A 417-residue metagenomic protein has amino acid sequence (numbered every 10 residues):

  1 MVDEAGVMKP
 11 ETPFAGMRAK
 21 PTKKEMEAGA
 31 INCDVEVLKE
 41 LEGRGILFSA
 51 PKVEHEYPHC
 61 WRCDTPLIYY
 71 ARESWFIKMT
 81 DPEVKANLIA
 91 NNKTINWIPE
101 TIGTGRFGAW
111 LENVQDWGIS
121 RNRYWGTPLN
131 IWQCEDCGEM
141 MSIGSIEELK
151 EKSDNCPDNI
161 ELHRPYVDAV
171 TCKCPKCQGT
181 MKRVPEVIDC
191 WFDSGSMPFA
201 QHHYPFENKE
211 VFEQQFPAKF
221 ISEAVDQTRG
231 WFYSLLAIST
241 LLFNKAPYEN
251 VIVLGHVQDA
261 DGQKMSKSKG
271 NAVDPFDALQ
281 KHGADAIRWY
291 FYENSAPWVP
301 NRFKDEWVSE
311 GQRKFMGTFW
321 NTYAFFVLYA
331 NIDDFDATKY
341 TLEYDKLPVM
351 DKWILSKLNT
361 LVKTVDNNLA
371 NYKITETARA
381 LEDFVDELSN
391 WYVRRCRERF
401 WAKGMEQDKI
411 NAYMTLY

Functional and structural regions predicted by a protein language model:
M1-G6, R123-W125, G144, E148-P300: Alpha-helical recognition segments enriched in aromatics with Gly/Pro capping that present substrate-recognition
M1-I143, E161-Y166, W231-F232, Q263 (+3 more regions): Residue patterns forming the tRNA-binding/recognition surfaces of aminoacyl-tRNA synthetases and related DALR
A5-E11, L254, R397-K403: Short, conserved phosphate-binding/catalytic loop or strand-edge motifs used in phosphoryl-/nucleotidyl-transfer
D64, L254-G255, F319, L388: Residue-level signal for inorganic ion chemistry
K173-G179, N301-F303, D366-N367, N371-T375 (+1 more regions): Basic, alpha-helical terminal appendages of large translation-related enzymes
S194, P198-H202, A260, E293-N294 (+4 more regions): A short secondary-structure junction motif
N321-I332, K363, N367-A370, S389-R397: Charged/polar positions within long, soluble alpha-helices
D333-K363, R394-Y417: Acidic, turn-prone loop/beta-hairpin segments
